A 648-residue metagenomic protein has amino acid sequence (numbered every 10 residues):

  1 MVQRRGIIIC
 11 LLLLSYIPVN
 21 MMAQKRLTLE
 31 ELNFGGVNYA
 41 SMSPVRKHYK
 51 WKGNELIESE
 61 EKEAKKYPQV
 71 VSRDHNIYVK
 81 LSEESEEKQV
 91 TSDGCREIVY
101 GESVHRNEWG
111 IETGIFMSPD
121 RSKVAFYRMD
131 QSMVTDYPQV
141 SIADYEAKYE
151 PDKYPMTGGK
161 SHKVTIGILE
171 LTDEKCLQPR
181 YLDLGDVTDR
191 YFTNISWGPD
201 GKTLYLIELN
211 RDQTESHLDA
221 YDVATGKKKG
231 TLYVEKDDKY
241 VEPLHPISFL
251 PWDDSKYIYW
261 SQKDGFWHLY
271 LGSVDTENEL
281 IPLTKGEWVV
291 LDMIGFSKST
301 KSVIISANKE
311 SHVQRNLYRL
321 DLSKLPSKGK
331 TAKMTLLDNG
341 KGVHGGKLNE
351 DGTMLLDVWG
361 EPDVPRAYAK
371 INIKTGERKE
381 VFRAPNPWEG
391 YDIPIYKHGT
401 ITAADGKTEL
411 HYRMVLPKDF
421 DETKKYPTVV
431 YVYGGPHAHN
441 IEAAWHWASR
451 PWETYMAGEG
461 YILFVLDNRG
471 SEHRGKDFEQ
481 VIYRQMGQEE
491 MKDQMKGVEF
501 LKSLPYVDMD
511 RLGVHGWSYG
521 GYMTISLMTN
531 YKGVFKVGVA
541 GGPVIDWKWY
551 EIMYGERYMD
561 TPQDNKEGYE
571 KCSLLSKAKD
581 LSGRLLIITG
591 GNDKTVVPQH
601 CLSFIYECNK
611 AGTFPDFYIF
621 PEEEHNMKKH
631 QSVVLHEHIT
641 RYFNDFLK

Functional and structural regions predicted by a protein language model:
M1-K25: Bacterial Sec-dependent N-terminal signal peptides
R4-G6, V90, P179, N626: Positively charged, low-complexity intrinsically disordered regions
R4-R5, K80, R319, R469 (+2 more regions): Basic side chains
C10, Y39-A40, E380, H439: Intrinsically disordered, low-complexity, compositionally biased regions/tails
S15, M21-T335, K341-G345, T353-M354 (+3 more regions): Beta-propeller folds
D136, G201, G345-K648: Serine-hydrolase catalytic core recognition
